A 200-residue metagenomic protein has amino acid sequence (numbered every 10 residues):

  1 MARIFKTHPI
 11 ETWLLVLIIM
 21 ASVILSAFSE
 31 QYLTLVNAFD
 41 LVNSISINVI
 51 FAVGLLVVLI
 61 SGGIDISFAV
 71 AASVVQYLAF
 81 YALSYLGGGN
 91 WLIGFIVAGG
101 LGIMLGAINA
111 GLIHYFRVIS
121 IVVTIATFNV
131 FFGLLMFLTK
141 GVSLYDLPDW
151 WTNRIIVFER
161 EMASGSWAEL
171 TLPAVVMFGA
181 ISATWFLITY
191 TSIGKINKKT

Functional and structural regions predicted by a protein language model:
M1-W13, I24, L33: Transmembrane alpha-helical segments of polytopic membrane transport and secretion proteins
K6, I121-T191: Transmembrane helix-bundle core of multi-pass membrane transporters and related energy-transducing complexes
E11-V16, L41, N48, V70-A71 (+3 more regions): Hydrophobic alpha-helical transmembrane segments
V16-I24, V53-G54, I96-I108, L134 (+1 more regions): Generic alpha-helical transmembrane segments of integral inner-membrane proteins, especially permease/transport modules
L17-T34, L138-T139, F186-G194: Structural signal for alpha-helical transmembrane segments and their membrane-water exit/capping regions in multi-pass
V23-G87, G111-V118: Single transmembrane alpha-helix segments in multi-pass membrane proteins
G87-F128: Alpha-helical transmembrane segments within multi-pass membrane transporters and channels
K199-T200: Short helix-to-coil transition segments within interhelical loops that connect adjacent transmembrane helices
